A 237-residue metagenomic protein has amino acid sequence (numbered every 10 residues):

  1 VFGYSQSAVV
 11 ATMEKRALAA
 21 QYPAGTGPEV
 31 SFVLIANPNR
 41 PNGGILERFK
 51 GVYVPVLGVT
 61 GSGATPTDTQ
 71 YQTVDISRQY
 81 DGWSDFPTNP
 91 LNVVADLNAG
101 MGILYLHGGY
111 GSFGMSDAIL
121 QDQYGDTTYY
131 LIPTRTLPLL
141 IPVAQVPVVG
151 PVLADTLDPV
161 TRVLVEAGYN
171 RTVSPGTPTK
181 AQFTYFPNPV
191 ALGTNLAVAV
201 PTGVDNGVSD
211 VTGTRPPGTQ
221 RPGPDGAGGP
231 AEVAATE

Functional and structural regions predicted by a protein language model:
V1-R16: Gly/Ala-rich beta-loop-alpha elbow adjacent to hydrolase catalytic centers
A17-E237: Surface cap/lid and interfacial helix-loop subdomains adjacent to catalytic sites that gate substrate access
